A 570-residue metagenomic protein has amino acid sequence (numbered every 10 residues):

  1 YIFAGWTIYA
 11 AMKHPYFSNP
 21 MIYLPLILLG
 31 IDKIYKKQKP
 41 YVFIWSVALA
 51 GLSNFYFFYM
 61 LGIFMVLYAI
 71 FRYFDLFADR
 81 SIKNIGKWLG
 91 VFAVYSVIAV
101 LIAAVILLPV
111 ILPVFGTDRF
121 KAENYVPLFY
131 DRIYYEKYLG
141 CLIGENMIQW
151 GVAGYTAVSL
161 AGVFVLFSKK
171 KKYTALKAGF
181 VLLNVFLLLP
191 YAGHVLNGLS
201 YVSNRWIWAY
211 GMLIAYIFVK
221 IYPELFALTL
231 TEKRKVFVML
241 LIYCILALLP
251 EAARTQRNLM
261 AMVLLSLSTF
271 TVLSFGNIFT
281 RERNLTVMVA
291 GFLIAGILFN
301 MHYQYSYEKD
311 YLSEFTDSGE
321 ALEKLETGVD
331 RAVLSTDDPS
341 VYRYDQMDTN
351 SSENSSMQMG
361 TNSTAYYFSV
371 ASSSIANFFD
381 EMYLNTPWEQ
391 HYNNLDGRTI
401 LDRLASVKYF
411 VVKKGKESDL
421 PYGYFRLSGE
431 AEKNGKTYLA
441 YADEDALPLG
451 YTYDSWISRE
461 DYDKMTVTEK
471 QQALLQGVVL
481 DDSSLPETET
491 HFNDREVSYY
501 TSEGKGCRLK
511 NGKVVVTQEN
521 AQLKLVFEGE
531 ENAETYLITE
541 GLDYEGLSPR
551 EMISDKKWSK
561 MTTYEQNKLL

Functional and structural regions predicted by a protein language model:
Y1-L76, W88-I111, G116, F186-L187 (+2 more regions): Membrane-embedded helix bundles of polyisoprenyl
I2-L28, Y35, G51-L61, E145-S159 (+2 more regions): Membrane-interface micro-motifs in multi-pass membrane enzymes
N19, F58-Y68, F120, V126-Y130 (+2 more regions): Aromatic- and carboxylate-enriched substrate-binding clefts and catalytic-loop regions of carbohydrate-active enzymes
Y23-L29, M60-F71, A99, A103 (+4 more regions): Hydrophobic cores of alpha-helical transmembrane segments in multi-pass inner/ER membrane proteins, independent
Q38, F57, A175-Y191, N197-K324: Contiguous transmembrane helix-bundle modules in multi-pass membrane proteins
L76-L89, T229-K235: Membrane-interfacial, low-structure loops and terminal tails that flank and connect transmembrane helices in multi-pass
W88-G179, L183-N204, E251-R257: Periplasmic/ER-lumenal interhelical loops and adjacent helix-loop junctions in multi-pass membrane proteins
M288-L570: Soluble catalytic regions of membrane-associated enzymes that act on cell-envelope and secretory-pathway components
